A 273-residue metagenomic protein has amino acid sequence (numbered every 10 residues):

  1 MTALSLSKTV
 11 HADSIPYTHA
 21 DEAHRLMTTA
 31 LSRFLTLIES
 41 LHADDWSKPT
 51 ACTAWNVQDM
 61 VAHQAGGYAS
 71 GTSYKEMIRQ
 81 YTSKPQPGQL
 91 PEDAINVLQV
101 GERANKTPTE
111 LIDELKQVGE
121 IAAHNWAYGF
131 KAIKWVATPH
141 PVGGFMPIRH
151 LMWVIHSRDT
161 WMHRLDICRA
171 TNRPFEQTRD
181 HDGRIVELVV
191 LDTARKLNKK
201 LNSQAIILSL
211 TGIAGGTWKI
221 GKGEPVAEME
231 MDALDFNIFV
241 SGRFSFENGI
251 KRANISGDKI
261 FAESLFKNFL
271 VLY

Functional and structural regions predicted by a protein language model:
M1-S47: Non-cleavable N-terminal signal-anchor transmembrane helices
T2-E22, S70-Y128, A132-V136: Short, helix-capping/interhelical loops that line the mouth of catalytic, cofactor-, or ligand-binding pockets
T2-L4, S47-Q89, P139-L197, F236: Short, contiguous alpha-helical
H24-M27, I112-L115, W153-H156, T160: Hydrophobic packing residues in well-ordered alpha-helices of helical domains and bundles
L31, L35, E39, Y68-T72 (+2 more regions): Structural signal for well-ordered, non-membrane alpha-helices
R33-N56, N125-M146: Helix-loop segments that flank and shape redox-cofactor active sites
K199-V240: Glycine/small-residue-rich hydrophobic helix-like segments
P225-Y273: C-terminal interaction segments
